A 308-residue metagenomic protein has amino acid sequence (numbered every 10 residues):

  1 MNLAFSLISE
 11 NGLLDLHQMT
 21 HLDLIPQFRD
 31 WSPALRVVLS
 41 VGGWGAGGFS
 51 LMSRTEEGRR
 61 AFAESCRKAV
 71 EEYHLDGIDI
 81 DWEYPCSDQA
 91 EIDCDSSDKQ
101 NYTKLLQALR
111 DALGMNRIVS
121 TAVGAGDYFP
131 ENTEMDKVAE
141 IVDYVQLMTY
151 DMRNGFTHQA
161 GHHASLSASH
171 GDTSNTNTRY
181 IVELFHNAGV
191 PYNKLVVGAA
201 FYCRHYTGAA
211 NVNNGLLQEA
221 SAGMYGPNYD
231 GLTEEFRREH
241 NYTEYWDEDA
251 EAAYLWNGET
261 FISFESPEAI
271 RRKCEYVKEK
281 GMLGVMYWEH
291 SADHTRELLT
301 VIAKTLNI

Functional and structural regions predicted by a protein language model:
M1, L39, I80, L109 (+4 more regions): Conserved, mostly hydrophobic/aromatic
N2-V70, A160, Q218: Glycan-recognition patch characteristic of GH18 chitinases/ENGases and related GlcNAc/peptidoglycan-binding proteins
E10-L22, E64, P85-E235: Substrate-binding surface in catalytic domains of secreted glycosidases
M19, A34, D93-Y102, M115-R117 (+2 more regions): Short acidic, glycine/proline-enriched helix-loop-strand junctions
R54-E72, D127-K137, T178, V182 (+1 more regions): Short, acidic/polar
D76, D143, L283: Receiver (REC) domain switch/active-site residues of two-component response regulators
A222-G281: Hydrophobic, secondary-structure "cap" segments at the distal end of domains
S266-I308: Acidic/aromatic/glycine-rich contiguous surface patches that form carbohydrate-binding/processing clefts and analogous
